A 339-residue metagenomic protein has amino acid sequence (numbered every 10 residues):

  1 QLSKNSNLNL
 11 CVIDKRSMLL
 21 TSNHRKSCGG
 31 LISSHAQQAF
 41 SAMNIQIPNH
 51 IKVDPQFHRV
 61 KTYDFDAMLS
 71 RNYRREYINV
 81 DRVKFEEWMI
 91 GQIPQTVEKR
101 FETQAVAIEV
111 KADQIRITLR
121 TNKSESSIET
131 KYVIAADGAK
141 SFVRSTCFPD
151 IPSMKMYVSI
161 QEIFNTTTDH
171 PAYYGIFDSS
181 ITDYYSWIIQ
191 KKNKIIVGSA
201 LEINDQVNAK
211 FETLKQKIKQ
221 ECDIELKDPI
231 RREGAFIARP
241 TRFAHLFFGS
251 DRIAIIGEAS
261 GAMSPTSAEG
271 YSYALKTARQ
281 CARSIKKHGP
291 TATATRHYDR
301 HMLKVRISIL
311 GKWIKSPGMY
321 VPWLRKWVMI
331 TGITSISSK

Functional and structural regions predicted by a protein language model:
L2-K26: Glycine-rich FAD pyrophosphate-binding loop
I13, A136, I256-G257: Active-site flanking residues adjacent to catalytic metal/cofactor-binding acidic residues
K26-D54, S159: N-terminal glycine-rich dinucleotide-binding loop that anchors FAD/FMN and/or NAD(P) in oxidoreductases
C28-H35, S70-Q92, E202-K210, F243: Short beta-strand to alpha-helix junction loop
A42, Q46-N49, Q56-T146, S153-Y157: Conserved N-terminal helical subregion
A107, D205-A282: FAD/FMN-dependent oxidoreductases across multiple families
K140-Q216: Conserved FAD-binding catalytic core of PHBH/FMO-like flavoproteins
R283-K339: C-terminal helical "tail/cap" subdomain of flavin- and related membrane-associated enzymes
